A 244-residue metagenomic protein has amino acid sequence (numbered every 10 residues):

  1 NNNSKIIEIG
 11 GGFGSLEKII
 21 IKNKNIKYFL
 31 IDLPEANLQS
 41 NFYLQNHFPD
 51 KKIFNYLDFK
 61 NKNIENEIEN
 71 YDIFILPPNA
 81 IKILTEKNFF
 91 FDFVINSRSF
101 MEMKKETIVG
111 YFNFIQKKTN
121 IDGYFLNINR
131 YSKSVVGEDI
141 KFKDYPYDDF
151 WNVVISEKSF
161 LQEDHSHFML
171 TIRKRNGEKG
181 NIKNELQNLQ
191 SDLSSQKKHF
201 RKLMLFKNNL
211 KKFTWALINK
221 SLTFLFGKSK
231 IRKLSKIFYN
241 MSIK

Functional and structural regions predicted by a protein language model:
N2-G12: Conserved class I S-adenosyl-L-methionine
G14-K24: Conserved SAM-binding loop of SAM-dependent methyltransferases across substrates and taxa, primarily the Class I
L44-E86: S-adenosyl-L-methionine
L84-V94: A short acidic, Gly/Pro-enriched loop at the edge of an enzyme's catalytic core that lines a small-molecule cofactor
V94-E106: A short SAM/SAH-binding and catalytic strip from SAM-dependent methyltransferases
V109-I121: A short glycine-rich, Lys/Arg-flanked "PGG" loop and its adjoining helix->strand segment in the class I
I121-Y131: Conserved beta-strand signature within the Rossmann-like core of class I S-adenosyl-L-methionine
E178-K244: Boundary detector for helix-to-coil junctions that initiate low-complexity/charged tails
